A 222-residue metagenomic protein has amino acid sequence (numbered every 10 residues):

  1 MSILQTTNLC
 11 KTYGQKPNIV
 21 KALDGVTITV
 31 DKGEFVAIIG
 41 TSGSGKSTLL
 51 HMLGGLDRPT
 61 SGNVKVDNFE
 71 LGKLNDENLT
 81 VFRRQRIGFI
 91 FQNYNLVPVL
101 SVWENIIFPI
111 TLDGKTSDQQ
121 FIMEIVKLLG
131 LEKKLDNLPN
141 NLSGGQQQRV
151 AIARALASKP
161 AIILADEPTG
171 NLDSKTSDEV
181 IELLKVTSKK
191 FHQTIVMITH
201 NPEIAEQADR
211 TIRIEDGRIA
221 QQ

Functional and structural regions predicted by a protein language model:
I3-I214: ABC family nucleotide-binding domain
D216-Q222: Conserved switch/coupling elements of ABC/ABC-like ATPase nucleotide-binding domains
